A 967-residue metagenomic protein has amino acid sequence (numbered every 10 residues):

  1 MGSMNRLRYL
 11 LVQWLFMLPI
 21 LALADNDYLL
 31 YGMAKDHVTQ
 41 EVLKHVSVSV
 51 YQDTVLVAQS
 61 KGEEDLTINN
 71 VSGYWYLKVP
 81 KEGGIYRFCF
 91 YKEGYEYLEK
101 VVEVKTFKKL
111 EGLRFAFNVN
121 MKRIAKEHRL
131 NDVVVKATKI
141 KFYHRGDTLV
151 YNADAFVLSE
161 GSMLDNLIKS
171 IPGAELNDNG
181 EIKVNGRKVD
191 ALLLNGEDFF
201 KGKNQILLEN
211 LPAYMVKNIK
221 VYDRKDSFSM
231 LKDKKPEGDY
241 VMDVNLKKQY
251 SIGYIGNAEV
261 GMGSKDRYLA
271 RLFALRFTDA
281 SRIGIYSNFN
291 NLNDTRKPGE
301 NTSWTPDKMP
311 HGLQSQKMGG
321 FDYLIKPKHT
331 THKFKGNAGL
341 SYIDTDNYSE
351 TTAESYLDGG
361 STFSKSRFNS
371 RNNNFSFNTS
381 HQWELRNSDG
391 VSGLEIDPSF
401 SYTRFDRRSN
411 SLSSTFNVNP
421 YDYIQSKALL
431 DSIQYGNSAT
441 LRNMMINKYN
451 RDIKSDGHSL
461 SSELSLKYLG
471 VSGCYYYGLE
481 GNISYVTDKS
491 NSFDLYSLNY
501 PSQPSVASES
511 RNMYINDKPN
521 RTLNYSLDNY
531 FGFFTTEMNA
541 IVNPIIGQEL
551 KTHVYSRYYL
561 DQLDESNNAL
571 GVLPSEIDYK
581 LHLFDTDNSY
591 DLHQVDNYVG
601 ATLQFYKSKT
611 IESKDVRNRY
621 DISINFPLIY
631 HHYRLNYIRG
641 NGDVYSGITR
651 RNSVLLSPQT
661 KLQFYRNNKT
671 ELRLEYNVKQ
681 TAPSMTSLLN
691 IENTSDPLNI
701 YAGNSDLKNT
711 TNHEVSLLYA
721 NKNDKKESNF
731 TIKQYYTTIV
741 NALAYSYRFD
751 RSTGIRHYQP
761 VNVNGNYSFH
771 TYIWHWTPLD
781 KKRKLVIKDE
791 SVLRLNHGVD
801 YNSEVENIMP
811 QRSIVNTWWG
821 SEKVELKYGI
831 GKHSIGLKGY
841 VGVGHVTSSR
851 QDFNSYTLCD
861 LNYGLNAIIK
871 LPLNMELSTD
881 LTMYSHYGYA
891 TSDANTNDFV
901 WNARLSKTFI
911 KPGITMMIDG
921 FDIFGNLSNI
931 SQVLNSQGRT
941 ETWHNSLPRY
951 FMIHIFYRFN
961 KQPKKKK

Functional and structural regions predicted by a protein language model:
Y28-D36, V119: A short, amphipathic beta-strand motif
M33-K44, K139: Structural motif
S49, C89-E93, G112-D154, N177-N179 (+2 more regions): Short, acidic, small-residue-rich periplasmic hinge/interaction motif at the N-terminus of Gram-negative outer-membrane
V55-V57, Y74-Y76, G84-V104: A short, solvent-exposed loop/turn motif at the edges and junctions of modular extracellular/periplasmic domains
E63-P80, E181, L207: Short, surface-exposed beta-strand/beta-hairpin micro-motifs centered on an aromatic residue
D165-F200, F228-P236: Extracytoplasmic beta-strand/coil segments of soluble accessory domains associated with Gram-negative outer-membrane
E197-K225, D279: Short acidic/polar hinge/loop motifs at secondary-structure boundaries that mediate gating or recognition
G202-Q205, K225-D266, S281-K967: Primarily recognizes Gram-negative and organellar outer-membrane beta-barrels
